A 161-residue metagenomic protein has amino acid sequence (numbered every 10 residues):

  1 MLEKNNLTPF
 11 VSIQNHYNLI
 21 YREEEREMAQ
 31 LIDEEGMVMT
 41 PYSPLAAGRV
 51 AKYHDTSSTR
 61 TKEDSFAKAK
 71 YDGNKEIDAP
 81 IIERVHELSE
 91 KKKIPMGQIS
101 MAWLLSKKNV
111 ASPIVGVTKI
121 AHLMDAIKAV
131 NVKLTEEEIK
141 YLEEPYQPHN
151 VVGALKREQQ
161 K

Functional and structural regions predicted by a protein language model:
M1-E23, E27, E34: Glycine/proline-rich, positively charged, aromatic-decorated active-site loop/lid region on the catalytic face
M1-N6, A29-L31, T56-T61, V130-V132: Short, hinge-like loop/turn segments at secondary-structure boundaries
F10-Q14, V38-T40, S112-I114: Structural preference for beta-strand elements that scaffold enzyme active sites
I13, I32, M39-Y42, V85 (+3 more regions): Conserved, mostly hydrophobic/aromatic
Y17-Y21, S43-V50, W103, K119: Glycine-rich beta-alpha junction loops
E24-R60, P95: Aromatic-lined glycan-binding groove of carbohydrate-active enzymes
E34, T61-K91, S106-V110, I120-K161: Terminal-tail/helix-coil boundary detector
G97-S100, S112-G116: Conserved active-site loop/cleft motifs that coordinate metal ions or position small ligands
